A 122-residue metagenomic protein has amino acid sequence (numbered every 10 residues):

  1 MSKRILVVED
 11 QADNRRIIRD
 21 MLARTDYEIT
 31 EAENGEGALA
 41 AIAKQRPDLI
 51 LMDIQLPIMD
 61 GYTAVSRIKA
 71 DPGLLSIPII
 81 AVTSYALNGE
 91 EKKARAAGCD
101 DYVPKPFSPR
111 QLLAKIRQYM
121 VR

Functional and structural regions predicted by a protein language model:
E9: Conserved acidic carboxylate
R16-R24: Charged docking surfaces used in two-component/phosphorelay signaling
E31-L49, S66, K92: Acidic, metal-coordinating helix/loop segments flanking the phosphotransfer/catalytic sites of two-component signaling
A32-E33, L56-M59, I68, I77 (+1 more regions): Hydrophobic residue at a beta-alpha junction that N-caps the helix immediately following a catalytic beta-strand/loop
Q45, P57, L75, L87 (+1 more regions): The feature encodes the CheY-like receiver
F107-I116: C-terminal output helix
